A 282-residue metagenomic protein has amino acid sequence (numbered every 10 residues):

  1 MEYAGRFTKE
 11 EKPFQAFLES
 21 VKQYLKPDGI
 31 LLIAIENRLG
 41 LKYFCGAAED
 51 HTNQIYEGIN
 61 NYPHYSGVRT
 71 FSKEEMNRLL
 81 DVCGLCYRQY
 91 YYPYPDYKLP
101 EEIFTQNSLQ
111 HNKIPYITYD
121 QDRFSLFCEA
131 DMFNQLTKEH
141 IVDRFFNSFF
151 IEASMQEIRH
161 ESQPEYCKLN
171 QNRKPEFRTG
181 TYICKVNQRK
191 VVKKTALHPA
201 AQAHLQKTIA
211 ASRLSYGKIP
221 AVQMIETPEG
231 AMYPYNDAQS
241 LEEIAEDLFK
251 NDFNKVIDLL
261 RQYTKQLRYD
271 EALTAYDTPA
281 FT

Functional and structural regions predicted by a protein language model:
M1-E11: A short SAM/SAH-binding and catalytic strip from SAM-dependent methyltransferases
K9-I30: A short glycine-rich, Lys/Arg-flanked "PGG" loop and its adjoining helix->strand segment in the class I
I30-I55: Conserved class I S-adenosyl-L-methionine
Y65-Y92: Short alpha-helix
R88-D122: Conserved catalytic loop of SAM-dependent methyltransferase domains
C167-A210, I244-A245: ATP-binding glycine-rich loop module of kinase domains
T208-P220, L241-T282: Conserved kinase catalytic-core helix
G230-S240: Conserved short submotifs of the Hanks-type protein kinase catalytic core that shape the nucleotide-binding pocket
